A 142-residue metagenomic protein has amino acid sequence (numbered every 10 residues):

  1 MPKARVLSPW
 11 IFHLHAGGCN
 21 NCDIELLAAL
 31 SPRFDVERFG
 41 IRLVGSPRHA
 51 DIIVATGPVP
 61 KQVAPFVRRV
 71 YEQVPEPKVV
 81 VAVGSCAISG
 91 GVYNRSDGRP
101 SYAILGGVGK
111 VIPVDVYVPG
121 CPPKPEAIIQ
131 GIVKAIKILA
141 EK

Functional and structural regions predicted by a protein language model:
M1-K142: Iron-sulfur-associated redox domains of electron-transfer enzymes in respiratory and anaerobic energy metabolism
